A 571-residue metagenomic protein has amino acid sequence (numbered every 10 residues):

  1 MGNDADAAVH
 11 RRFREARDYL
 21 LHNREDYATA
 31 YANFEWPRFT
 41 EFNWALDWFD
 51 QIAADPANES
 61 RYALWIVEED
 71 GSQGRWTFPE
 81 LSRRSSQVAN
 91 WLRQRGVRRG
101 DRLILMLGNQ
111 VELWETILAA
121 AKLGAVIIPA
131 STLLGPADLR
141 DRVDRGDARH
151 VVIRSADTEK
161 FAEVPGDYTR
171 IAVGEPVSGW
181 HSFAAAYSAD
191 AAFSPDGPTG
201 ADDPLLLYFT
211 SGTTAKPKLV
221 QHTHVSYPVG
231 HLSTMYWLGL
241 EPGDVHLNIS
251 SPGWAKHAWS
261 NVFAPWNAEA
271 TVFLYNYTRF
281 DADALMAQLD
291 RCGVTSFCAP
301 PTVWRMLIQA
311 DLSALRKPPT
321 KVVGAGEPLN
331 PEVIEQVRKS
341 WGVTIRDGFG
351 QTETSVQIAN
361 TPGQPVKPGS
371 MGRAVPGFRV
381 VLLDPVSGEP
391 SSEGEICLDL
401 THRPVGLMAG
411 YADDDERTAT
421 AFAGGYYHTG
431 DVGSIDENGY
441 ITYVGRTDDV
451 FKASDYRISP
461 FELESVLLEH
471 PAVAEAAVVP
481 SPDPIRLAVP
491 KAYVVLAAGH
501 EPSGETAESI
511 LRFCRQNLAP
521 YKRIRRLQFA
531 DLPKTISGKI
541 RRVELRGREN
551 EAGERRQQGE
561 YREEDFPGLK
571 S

Functional and structural regions predicted by a protein language model:
E59-Y62, S178, S188-F209, A215-K216 (+1 more regions): Conserved pre-ATP/AMP-binding loop-to-beta segment of ANL
E68-G71, A156-A201, Q557-Q558: ANL superfamily adenylate-forming
G74-P79, L205-V229: Conserved AMP-binding A3 loop
S82-Q87, A201, V220-E241, I249 (+2 more regions): Conserved structural elements of the adenylate-forming
L134-G135, D141-R142, I153-R154, F297 (+6 more regions): AMP-binding/adenylate-forming catalytic core of the ANL superfamily
P228-V245, P252-T295, A310-D311: Conserved AMP-binding/adenylation subdomain of ANL enzymes
N267, V294-C298, I308-K367, R379 (+1 more regions): Gly/Ser/Thr-rich phosphate-binding loop
S387-T420, I458: Conserved ATP/PPi-binding loop(s) of AMP-dependent carboxylate-activating enzymes
